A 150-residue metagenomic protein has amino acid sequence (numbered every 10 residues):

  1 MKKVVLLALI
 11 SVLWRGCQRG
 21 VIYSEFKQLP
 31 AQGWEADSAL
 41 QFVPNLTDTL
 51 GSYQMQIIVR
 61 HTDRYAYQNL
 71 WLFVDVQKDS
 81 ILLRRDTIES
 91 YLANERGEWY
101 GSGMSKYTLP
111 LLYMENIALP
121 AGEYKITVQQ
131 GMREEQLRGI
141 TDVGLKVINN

Functional and structural regions predicted by a protein language model:
M1-V4: Positively charged n-region of N-terminal signal peptides that target proteins for export
W14-G16: C-terminal motif of bacterial Sec signal peptides marking the signal peptidase cleavage site
Q18-G20: Bacterial signal peptide processing site
I22-L72: Start-of-domain marker
L50-I57, N116-M132: Noncatalytic modules at the cell exterior or secretory-pathway interfaces, chiefly beta-strand-rich lectin/adhesion
D63-R64, L109-P110, Q130-I140: Short acidic/polar inter-strand loop motif in beta-rich domains
L72, E134-N150: Exposed low-complexity, polar/acidic, P/S/T/G-rich flexible segments that act as propeptides, protease-susceptible
T87-L119: An anionic, turn-rich surface loop/hairpin at beta-sheet edges that serves as a generic interaction/coordination patch
